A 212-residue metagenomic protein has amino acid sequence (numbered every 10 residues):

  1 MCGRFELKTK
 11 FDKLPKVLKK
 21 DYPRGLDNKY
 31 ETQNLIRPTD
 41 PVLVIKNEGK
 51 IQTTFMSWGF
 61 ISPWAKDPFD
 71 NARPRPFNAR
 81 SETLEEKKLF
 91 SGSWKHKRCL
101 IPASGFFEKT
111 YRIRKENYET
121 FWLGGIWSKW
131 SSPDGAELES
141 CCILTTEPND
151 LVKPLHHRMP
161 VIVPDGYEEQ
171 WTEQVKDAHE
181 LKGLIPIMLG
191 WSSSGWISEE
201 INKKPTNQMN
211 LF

Functional and structural regions predicted by a protein language model:
M1-F212: Short linear sequence motif anchored by a di-proline
